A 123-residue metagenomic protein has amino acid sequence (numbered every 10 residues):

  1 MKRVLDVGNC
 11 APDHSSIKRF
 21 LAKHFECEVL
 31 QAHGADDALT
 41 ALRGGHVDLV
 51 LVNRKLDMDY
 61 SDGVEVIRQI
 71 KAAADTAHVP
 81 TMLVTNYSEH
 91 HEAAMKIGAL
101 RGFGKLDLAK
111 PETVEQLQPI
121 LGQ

Functional and structural regions predicted by a protein language model:
M1-P12, I17-L21, V50: Conserved acidic segment of CheY-like receiver
H33-L49, K55-D57: Acidic, metal-coordinating helix/loop segments flanking the phosphotransfer/catalytic sites of two-component signaling
R43-G45, K71-A77, I97: Conserved phosphotransfer cores of two-component systems
L51-I70: Conserved phosphotransfer microenvironments
D62, N86-D107: Alpha4 helix (beta4-alpha4-beta5 surface) of REC/receiver domains from two-component response regulators
A77-S88: A short, hydrophobic beta-strand element within the central beta-sheet of small alpha/beta folds
D107-L117: C-terminal output helix
L117-Q123: The C-terminal output helix
